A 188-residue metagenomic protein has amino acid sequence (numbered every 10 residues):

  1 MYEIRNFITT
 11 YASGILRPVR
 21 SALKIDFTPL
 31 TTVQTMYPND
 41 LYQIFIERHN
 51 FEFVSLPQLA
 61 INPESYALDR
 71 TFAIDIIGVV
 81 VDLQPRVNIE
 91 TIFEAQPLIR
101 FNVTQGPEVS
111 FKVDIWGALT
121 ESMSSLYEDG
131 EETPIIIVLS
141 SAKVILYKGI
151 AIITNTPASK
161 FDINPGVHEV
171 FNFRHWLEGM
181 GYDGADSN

Functional and structural regions predicted by a protein language model:
M1-N188: Single-stranded nucleic acid-binding proteins centered on OB/S1-type folds and their adjacent low-complexity
